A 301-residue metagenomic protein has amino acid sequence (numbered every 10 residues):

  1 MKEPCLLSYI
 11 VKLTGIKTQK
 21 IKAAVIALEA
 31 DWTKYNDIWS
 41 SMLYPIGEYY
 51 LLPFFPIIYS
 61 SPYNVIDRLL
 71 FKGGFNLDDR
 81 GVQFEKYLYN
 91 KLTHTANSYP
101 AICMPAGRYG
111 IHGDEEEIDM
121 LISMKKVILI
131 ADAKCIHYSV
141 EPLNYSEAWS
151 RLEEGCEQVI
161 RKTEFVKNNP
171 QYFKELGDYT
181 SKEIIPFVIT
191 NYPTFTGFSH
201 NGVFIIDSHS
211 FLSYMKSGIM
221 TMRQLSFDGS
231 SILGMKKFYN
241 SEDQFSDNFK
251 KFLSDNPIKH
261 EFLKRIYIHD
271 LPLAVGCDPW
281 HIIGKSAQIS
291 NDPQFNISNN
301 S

Functional and structural regions predicted by a protein language model:
M1-H94, N201-S301: Interfaces and regulatory segments of ATP-dependent nucleotide/adenylate/phosphodiester-chemistry enzymes
F75-R80, Y109-I111, N144-E154: Short, contiguous acidic/charged loop-to-helix segments that flank catalytic cores in large enzymes
H94-D114: A short acidic/basic microdomain associated with nuclease active sites
E115-S123: Catalytic metal-binding acidic patch
I122-V140: Active-site beta-strand-loop-beta-strand hairpin of nuclease catalytic cores that positions key catalytic residues
A131, G177-Y179, I184-P186, S217-S226: C-terminal structured domain segments across diverse proteins
C135-T190: Catalytic cores of nucleic-acid endonucleases
T196: Surface-exposed, charge/polar-rich loops and edge strands
